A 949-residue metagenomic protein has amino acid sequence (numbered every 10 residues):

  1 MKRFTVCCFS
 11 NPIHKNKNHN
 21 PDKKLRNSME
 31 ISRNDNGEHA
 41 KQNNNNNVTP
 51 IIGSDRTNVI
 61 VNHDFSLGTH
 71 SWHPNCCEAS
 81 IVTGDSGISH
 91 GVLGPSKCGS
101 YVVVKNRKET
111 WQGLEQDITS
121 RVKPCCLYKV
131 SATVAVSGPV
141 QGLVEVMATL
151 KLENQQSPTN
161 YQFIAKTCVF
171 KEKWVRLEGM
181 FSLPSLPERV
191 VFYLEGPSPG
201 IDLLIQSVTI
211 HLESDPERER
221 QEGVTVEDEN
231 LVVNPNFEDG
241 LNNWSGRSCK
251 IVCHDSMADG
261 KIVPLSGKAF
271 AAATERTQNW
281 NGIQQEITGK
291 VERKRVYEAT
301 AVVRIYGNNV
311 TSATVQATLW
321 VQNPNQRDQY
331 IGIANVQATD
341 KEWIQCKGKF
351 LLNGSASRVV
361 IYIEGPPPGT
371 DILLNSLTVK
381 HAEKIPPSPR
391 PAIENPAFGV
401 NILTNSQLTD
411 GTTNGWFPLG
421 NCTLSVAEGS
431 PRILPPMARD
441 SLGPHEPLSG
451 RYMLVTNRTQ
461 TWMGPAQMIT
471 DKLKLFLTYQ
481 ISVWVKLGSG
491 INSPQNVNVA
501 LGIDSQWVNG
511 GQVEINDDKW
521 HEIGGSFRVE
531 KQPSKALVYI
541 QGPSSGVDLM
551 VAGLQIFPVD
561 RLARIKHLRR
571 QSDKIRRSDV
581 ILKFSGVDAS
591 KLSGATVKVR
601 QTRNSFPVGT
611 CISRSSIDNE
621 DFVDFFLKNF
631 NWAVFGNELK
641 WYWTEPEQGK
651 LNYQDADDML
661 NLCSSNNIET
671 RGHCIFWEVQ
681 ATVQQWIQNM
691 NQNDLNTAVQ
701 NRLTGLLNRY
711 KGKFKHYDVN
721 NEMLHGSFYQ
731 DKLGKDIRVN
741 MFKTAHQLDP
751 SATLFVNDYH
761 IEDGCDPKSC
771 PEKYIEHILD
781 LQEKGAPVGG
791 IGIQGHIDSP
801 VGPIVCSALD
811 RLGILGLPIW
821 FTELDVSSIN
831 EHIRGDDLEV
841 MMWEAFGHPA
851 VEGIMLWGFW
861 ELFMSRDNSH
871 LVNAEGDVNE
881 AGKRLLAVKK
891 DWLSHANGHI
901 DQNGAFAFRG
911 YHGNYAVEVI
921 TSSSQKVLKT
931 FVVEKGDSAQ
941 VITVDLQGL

Functional and structural regions predicted by a protein language model:
K2-K15, D22-G609, S616-N629, E669 (+6 more regions): Extracellular and organelle-lumenal recognition/adhesion modules and their flexible linkers in secreted
V208, L377, L554, S751 (+2 more regions): Acidic/histidine-rich catalytic cores of soluble enzymes
N308, W632-P646, D655-E762: Substrate-binding cleft and catalytic face of glycoside hydrolase catalytic domains, especially the flexible beta-alpha
S357, N604-V608, N629-N631, N666-T670 (+5 more regions): Short, well-ordered coil/turn segments that N-cap beta-strands
I565-K566, Q571-D573, I687-M690, L695 (+10 more regions): Aromatic-rich peripheral "rim/lid" segments of glycoside hydrolase catalytic domains that contact and position glycan
P607-S613, V719, M741-P771, W820-E823 (+1 more regions): Aromatic-lined carbohydrate-recognition surfaces of secreted/lumenal glycan-active proteins
C611-D621, W641-Q654, Q680-A681, L724-G734 (+4 more regions): Acidic-and-aromatic substrate-binding clefts and catalytic sites of carbohydrate-active enzymes
R614-L627, T697-L706, K768-L781, G835-E844: Short, acidic/polar
